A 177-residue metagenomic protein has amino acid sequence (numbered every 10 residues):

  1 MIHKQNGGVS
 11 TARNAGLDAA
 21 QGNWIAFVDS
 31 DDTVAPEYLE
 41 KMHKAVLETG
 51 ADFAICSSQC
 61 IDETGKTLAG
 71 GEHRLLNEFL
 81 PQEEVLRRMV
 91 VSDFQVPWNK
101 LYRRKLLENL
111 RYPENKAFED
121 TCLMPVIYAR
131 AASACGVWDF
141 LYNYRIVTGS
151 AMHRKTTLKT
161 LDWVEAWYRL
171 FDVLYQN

Functional and structural regions predicted by a protein language model:
I2, C135-V137: General small-molecule cofactor/ligand-binding pocket signal
H3, A12, A45-V46, D52 (+1 more regions): Short, intrinsically disordered, charge-balanced linker/junction segments flanking boundaries in proteins
H3-A20: Glycine-rich, basic loop-to-helix element that forms the pyrophosphate-binding segment of sugar-nucleotide handling
V9, S30-C135, R145-L158: Donor-binding/catalytic cores of nucleotide-activated saccharide and glycerol-phosphate transferases/polymerases
A19, R130, V173: Active-site catalytic microenvironments for nucleophilic, acid-base chemistry
A20, M42, W167-L170: Tetratricopeptide repeat
I25: Short aromatic/hydrophobic "clamp" motif used to bind/position activated sugar donors
F140-V147, R154-N177: Catalytic core of nucleotide-sugar-dependent glycosyltransferases
